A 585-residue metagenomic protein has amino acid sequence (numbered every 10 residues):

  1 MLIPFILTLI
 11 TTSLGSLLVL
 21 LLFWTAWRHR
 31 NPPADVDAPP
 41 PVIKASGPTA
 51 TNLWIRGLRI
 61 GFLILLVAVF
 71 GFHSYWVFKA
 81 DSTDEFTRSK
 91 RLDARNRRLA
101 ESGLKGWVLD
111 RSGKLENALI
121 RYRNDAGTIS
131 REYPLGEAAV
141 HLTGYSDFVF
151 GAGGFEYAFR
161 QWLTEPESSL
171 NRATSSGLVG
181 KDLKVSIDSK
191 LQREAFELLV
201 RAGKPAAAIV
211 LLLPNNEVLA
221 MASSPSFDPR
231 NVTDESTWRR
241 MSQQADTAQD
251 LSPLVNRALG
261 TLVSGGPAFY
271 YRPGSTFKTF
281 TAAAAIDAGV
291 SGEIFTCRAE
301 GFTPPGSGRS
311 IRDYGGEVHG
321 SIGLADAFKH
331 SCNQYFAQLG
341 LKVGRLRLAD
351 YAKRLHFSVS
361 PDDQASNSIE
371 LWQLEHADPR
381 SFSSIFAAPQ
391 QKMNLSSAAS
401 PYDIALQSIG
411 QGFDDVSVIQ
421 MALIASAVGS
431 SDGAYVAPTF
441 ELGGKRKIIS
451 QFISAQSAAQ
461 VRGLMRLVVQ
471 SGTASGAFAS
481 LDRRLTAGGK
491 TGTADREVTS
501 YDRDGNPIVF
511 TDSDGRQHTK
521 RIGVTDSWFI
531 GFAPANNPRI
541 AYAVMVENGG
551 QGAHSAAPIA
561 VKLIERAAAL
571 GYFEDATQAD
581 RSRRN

Functional and structural regions predicted by a protein language model:
M1-A248, P253, R257-S275, V290-E293 (+4 more regions): Periplasmic/cell-envelope proteins involved in peptidoglycan metabolism and beta-lactam response
P214, V218-S275, F280-N548, G552 (+1 more regions): Beta-lactam-recognizing serine transpeptidase/beta-lactamase-like catalytic domain environment
